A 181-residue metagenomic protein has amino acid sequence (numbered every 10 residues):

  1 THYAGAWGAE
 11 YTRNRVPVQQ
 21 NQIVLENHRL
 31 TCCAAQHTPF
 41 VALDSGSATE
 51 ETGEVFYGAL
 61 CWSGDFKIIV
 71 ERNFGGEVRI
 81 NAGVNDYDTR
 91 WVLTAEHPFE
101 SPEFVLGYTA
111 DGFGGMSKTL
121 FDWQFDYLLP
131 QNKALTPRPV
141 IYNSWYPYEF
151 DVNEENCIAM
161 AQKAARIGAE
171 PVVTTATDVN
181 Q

Functional and structural regions predicted by a protein language model:
T1-Q124: N-terminal accessory beta-strand-rich subdomains and adjacent acidic, glycine-rich linkers that precede catalytic cores
P17, P39, P98, P102 (+4 more regions): Proline-rich intrinsically disordered, low-complexity coils
A82, L128, N143-Y146: Residues at structural and domain junctions
F121-L135: Long, charged amphipathic helices and adjacent flexible linkers at domain junctions
K133-Q181: Aromatic-lined carbohydrate-binding/catalytic grooves of carbohydrate-active enzymes
